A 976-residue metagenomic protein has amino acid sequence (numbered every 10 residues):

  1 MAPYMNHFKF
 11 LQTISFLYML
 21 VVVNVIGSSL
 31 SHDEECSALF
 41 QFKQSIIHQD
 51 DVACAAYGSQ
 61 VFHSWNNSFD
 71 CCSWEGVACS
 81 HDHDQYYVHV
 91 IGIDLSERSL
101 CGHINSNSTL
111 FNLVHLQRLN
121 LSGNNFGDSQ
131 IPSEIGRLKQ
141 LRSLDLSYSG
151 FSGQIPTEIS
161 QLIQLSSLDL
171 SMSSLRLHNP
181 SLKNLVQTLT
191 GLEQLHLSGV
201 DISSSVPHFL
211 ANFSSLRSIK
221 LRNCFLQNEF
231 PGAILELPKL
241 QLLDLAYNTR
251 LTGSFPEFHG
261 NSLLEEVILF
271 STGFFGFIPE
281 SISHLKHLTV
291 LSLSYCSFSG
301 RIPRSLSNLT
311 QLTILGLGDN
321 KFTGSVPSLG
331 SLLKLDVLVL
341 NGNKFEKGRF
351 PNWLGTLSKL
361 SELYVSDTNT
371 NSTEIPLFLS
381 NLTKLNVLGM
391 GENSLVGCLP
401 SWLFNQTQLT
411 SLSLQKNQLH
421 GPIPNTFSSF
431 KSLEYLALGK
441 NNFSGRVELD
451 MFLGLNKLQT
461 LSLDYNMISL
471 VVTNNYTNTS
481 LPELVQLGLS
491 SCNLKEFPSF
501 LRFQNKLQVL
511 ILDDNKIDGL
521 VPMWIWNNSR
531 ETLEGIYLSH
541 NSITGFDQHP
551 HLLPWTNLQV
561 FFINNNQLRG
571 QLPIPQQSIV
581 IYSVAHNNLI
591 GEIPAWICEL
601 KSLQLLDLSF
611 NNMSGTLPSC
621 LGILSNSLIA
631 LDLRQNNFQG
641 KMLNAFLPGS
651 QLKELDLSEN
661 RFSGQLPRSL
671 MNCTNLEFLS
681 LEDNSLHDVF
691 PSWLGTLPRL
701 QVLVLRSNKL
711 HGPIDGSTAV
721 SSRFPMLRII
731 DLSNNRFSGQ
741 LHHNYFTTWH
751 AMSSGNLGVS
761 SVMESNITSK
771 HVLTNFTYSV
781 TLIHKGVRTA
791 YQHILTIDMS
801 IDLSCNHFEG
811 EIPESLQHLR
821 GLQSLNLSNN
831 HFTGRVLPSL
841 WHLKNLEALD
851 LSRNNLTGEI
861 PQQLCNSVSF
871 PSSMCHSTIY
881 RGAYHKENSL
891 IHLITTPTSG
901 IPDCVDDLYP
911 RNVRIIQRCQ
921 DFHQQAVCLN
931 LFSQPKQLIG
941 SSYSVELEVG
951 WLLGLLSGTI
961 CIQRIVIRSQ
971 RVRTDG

Functional and structural regions predicted by a protein language model:
M1-G976: Plant-biased, solvent-exposed loop and capping regions within N-terminal extracellular ligand-binding ectodomains
